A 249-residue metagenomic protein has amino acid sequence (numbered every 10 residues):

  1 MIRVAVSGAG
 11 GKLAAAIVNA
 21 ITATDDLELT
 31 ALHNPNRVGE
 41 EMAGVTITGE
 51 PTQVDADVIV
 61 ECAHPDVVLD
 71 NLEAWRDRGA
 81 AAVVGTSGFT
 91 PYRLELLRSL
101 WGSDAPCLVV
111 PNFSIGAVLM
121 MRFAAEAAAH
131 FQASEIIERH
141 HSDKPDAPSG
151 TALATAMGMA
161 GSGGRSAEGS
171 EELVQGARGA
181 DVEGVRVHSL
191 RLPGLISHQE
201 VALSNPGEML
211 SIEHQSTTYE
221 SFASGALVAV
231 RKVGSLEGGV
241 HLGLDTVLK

Functional and structural regions predicted by a protein language model:
R3-S7, K12-Q53, D66, Q132-K249: C-terminal substrate-binding/catalytic lobe of Rossmann-fold NAD(P)-dependent oxidoreductases
K12-I17, V67-V68, R93, A117-M120: Short glycine/serine/threonine-rich phosphate/pyrophosphate-binding segments that cradle anionic phosphate groups
L29-T30, G79-T86, P106-L108: Short hydrophobic/aromatic-enriched beta-strand-loop microsegments
V58, D66-G85, E95-L96: Rossmann-fold NAD(P) dinucleotide-binding segment
H64-D66, G88-F89, F113: Short glycine-rich anion-binding loops that position phosphate/pyrophosphate groups of nucleotides and phosphorylated
E73, T86-C107, V118, R122-E126: Rossmann-fold NAD(P)-binding glycine/threonine-rich loop
A81, L96-S114, Q132-S134: Rossmann-fold dehydrogenase core element
